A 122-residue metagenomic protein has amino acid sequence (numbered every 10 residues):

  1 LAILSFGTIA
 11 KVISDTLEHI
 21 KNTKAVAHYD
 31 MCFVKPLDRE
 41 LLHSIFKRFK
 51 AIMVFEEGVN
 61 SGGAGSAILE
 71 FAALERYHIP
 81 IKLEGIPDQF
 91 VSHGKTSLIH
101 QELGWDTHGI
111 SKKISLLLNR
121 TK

Functional and structural regions predicted by a protein language model:
L1-K122: Thiamine diphosphate
